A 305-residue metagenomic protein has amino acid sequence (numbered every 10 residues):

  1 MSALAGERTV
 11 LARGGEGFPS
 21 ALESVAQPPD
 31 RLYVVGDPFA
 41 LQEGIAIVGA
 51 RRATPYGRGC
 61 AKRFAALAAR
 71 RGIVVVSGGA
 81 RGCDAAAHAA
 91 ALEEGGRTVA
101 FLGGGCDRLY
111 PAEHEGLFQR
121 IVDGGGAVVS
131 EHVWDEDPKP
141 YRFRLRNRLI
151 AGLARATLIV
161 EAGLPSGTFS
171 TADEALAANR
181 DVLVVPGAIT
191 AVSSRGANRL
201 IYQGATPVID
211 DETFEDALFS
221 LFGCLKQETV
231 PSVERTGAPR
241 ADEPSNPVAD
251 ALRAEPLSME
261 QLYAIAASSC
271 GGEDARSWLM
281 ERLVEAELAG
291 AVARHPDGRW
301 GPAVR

Functional and structural regions predicted by a protein language model:
S2-R305: Glycine-biased, small-residue-rich flexible motifs in mid-sequence functional cores and linkers
